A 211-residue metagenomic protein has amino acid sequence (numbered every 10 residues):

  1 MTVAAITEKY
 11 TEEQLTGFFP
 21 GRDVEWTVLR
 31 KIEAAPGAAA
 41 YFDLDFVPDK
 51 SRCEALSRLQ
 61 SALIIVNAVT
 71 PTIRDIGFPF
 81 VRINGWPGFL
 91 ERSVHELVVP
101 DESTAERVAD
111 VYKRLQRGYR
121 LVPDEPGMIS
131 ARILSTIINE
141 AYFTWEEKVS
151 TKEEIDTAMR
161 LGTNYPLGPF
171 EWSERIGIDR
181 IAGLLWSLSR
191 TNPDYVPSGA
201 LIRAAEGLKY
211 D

Functional and structural regions predicted by a protein language model:
M1-E125, K152-D211: NAD(P)-dependent Rossmann-like dehydrogenase/reductase catalytic/cofactor-binding core
L115-G118, E125-L134, A141-T144: Conserved anion/nucleotide-ligand pocket segment
R132-I138, L161-N164: Short acidic alpha-helix initiation/capping motifs at coil-to-helix transition points, especially at protein N-termini
I137-T144, G168, L184: A general alpha-helix detector
